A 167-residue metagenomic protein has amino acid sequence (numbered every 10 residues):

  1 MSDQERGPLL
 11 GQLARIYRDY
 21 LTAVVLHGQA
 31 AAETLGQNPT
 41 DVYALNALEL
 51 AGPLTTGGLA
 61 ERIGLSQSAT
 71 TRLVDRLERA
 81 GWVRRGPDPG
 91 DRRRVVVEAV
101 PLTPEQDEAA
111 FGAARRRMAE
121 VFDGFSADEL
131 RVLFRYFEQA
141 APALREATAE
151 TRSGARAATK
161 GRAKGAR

Functional and structural regions predicted by a protein language model:
M1-L35, P39, R167: N-terminal leader segment of winged-helix/HTH proteins
G7, F111-R167: Terminal interaction helix/tail motif
Q12-A23, H27, A44, A110 (+3 more regions): C-terminal ligand-sensing/allosteric alpha-helical core of TetR-family HTH transcriptional regulators
Q12-L13, D19-Y20, A30, R94-V95 (+6 more regions): Short leucine-rich amphipathic alpha-helices used at interfaces
V24, G52, I63, D107 (+1 more regions): Flexible interhelical turns and helix-capping residues at alpha-helix boundaries within structured domains
H27-S66: N-terminal helix-turn-helix DNA-binding core of bacterial DNA-binding proteins
D75-R131: Charged, amphipathic alpha-helical coiled-coil/dimerization segments
